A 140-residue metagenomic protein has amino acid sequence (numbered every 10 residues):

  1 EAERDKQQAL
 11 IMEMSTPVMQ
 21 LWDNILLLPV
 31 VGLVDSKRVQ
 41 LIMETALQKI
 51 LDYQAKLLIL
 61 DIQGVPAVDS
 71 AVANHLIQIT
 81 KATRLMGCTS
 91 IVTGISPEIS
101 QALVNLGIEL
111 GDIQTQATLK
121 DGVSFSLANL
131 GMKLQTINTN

Functional and structural regions predicted by a protein language model:
A2-E13: Short, charged amphipathic alpha-helical "coupling" segments at sensory-output junctions in signaling proteins
L10, P17-Q20, I50, A82 (+3 more regions): Replace "in large, NTP-powered and nucleic-acid-processing enzymes" with "in large, NTP-powered factors and other
L21-M43: STAS-typified acidic loop motif
S36-K56: A short, well-ordered alpha-helical element
L51-S70: Short, glycine-/small-residue-enriched flexible loop/hinge segments at domain edges that mediate gating
G64-E109: Amphipathic alpha-helical interaction surfaces in cytosolic regulatory modules
G111-G122: Short acidic-hydrophobic, aromatic-tinged amphipathic segments that line or gate anion-handling sites
K120-T136: A charged, well-structured terminal subsegment
